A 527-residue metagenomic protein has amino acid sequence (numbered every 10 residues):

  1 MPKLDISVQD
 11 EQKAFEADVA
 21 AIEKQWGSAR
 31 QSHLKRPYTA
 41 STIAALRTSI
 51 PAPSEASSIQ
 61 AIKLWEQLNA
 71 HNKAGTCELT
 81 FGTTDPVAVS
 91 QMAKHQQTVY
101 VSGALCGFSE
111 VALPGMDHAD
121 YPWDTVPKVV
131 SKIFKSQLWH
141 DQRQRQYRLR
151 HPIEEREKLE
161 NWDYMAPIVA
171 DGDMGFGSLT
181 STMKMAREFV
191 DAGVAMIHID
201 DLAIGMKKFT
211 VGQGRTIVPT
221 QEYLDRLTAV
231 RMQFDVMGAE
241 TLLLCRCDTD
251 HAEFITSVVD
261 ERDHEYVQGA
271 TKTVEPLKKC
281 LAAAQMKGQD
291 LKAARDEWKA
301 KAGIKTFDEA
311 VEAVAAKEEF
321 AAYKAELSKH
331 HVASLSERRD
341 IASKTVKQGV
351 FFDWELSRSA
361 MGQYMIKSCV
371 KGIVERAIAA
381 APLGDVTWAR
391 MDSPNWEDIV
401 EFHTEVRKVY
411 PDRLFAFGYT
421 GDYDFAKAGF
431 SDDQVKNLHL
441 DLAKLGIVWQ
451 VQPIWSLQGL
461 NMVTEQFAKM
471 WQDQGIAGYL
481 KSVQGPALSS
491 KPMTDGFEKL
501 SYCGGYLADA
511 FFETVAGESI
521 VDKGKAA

Functional and structural regions predicted by a protein language model:
P2-A14: Compositionally biased, intrinsically disordered low-complexity regions enriched for acidic
E11-A14, S32-P53, Q452-A477: Short linear, low-complexity motifs centered on an aromatic residue
S28-L46, P53, S57-A74, T80-F417 (+3 more regions): Alpha/beta enzyme core
A426-A428: Active-site beta-alpha connecting loops in nucleotide-dependent enzymes
F430-G524: Conserved alpha/beta catalytic core and glycan-binding cleft of carbohydrate-active enzymes
